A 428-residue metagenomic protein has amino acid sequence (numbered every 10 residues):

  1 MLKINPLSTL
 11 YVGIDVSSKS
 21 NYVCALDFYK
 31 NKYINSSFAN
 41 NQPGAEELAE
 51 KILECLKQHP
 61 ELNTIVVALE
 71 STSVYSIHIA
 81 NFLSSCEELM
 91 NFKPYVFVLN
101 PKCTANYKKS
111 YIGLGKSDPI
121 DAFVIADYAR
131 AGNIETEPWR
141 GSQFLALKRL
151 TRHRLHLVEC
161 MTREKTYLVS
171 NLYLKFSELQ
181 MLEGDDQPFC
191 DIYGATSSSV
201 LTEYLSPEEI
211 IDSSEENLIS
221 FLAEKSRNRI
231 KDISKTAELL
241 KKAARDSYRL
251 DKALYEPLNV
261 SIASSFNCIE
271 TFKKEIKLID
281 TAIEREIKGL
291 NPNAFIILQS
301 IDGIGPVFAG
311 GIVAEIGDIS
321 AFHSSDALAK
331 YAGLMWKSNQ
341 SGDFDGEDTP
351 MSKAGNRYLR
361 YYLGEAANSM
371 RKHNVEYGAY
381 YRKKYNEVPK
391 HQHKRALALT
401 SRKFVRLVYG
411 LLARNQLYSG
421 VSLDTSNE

Functional and structural regions predicted by a protein language model:
M1-E428: A detector of single, family-specific signature residues that are central to catalytic or substrate-handling motifs
